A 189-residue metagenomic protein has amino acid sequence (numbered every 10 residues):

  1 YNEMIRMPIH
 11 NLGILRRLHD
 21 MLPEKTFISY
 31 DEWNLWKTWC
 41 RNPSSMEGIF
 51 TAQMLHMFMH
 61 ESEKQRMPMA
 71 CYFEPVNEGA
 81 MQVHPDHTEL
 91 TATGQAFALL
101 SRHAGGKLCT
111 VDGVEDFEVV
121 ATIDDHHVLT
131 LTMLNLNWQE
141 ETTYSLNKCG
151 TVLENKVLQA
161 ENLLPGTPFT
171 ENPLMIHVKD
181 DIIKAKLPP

Functional and structural regions predicted by a protein language model:
Y1-G48, M54: Noncatalytic carbohydrate-binding groove/subsite architecture in carbohydrate-active enzymes
I14-K25, M57-P68, H103-A104, A185: A structural motif corresponding to the C-terminal end of an alpha-helix and its immediate exit/capping segment
R17-L18, P43, L55-M59, M69 (+3 more regions): Generic recognition of flexible, low-complexity loop/linker segments
F27-D31, P68-Y72, T132: Structural recognition of the beta-strand scaffold that forms the well-ordered cores of secreted hydrolase catalytic
L35-C40, V76-Q82, W138-E141, G166-P168: Flexible loop/turn segments at secondary-structure boundaries
E61-V128, L136: Glycan-recognition and catalytic regions of carbohydrate-active enzymes
D116-N155, A160: Carbohydrate-binding surface patches
L174-P189: C-terminal beta-strand-rich structural cap/linker in extracellular carbohydrate-active enzymes
